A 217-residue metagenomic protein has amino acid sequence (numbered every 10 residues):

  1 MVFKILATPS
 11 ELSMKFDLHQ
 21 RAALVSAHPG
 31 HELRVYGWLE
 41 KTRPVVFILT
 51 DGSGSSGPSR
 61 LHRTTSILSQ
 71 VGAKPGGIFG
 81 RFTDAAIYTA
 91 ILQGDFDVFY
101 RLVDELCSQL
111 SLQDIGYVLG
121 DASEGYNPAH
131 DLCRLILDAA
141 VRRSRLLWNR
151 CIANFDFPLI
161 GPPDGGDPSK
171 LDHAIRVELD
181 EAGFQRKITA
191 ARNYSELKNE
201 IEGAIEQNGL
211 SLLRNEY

Functional and structural regions predicted by a protein language model:
M1-A23, V98-Y217: Metal-dependent de-N-acetylase/amidase catalytic core
V2-Q113, D138-N149: Active-site rim/loop-helix segments in enzyme catalytic domains that contact anionic ligands
